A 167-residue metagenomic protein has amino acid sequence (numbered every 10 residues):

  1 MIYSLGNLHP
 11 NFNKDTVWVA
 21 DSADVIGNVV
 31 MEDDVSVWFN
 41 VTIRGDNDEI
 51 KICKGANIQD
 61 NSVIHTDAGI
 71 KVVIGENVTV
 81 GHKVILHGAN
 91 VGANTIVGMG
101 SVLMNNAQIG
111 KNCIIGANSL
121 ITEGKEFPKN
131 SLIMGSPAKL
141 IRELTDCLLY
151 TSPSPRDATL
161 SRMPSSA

Functional and structural regions predicted by a protein language model:
M1-D15: Extreme N-terminal tail/first-helix region
H9-P10, D48-I50, I70-V72, A107: A structural detector for short beta-strand units
D15, A20-D21, I26-G27, E32-D33 (+16 more regions): Left-handed beta-helix
T66-A68, L144: Short beta->alpha connector loops at strand-helix junctions that form conserved, small/polar/Pro-enriched
I133-D146: Acidic/polar active-site rim loop that often engages polyanionic ligands
Y150-P155: Conserved small/polar residues in nucleotide/adenosyl-binding loops
T159: Catalytic/regulatory signature loops of cyclic-dinucleotide turnover enzymes and related class III nucleotidyl cyclases
R162-A167: Hydrophobic alpha-helical segments, chiefly the membrane-spanning helices and signal/signal-anchor peptides
